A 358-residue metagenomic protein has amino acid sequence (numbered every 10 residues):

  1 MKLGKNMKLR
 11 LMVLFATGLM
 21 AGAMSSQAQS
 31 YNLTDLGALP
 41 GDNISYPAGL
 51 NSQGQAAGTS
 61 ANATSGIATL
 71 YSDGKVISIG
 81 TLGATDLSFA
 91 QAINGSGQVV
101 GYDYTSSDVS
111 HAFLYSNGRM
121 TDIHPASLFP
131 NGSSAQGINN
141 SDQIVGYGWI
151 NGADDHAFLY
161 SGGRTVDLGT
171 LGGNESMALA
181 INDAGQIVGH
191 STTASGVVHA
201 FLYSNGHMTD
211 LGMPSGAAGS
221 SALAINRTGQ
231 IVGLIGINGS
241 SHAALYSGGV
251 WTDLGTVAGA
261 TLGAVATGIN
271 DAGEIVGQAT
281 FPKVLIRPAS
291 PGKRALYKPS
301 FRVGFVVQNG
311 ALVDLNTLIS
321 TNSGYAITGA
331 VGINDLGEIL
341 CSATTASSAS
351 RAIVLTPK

Functional and structural regions predicted by a protein language model:
G4, L9-L11, M24-K358: Residue-level hotspots at or immediately adjacent to binding/recognition sites across diverse folds
M12-G22: Bacterial N-terminal signal peptides
